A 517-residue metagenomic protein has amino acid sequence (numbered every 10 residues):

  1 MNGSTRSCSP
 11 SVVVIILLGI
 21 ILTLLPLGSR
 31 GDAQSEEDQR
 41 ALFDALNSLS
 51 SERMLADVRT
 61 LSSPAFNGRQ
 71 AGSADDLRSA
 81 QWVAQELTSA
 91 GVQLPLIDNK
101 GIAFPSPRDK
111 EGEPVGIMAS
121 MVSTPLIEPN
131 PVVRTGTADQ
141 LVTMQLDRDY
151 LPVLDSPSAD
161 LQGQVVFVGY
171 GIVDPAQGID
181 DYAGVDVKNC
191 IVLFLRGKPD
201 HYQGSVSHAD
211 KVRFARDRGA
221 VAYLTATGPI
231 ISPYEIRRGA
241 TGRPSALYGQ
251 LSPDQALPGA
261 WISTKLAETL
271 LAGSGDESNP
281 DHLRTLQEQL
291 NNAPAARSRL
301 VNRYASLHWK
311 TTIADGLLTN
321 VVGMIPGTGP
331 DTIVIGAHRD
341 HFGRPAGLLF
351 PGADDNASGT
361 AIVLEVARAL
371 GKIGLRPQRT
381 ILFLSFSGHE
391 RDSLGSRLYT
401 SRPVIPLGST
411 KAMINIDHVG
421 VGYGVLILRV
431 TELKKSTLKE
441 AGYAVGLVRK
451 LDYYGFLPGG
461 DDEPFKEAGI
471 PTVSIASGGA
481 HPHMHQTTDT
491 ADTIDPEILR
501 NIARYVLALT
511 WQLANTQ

Functional and structural regions predicted by a protein language model:
V14-L25: Bacterial N-terminal signal peptides
E37-A74, A90, L94-L96, D109 (+6 more regions): N-terminal capping segment at the start of a domain
D38-L42, Q145-I179, S252-G352, R368 (+1 more regions): Soluble metallo-hydrolase cores and metallopeptidase-like ectodomains found primarily in the secretory/periplasmic
D44, P64-I191, G197-P199, I313 (+1 more regions): Noncatalytic luminal/extracellular "stalk/propeptide" segments of secretory-pathway proteins
T143, Y248, Q255-P280, T328-P330 (+1 more regions): Metal-dependent peptidase/peptidase-like ectodomains
T143-P258, F350, R368, R449: Extracellular/luminal Protease-associated
P199-Y202, H208-F214, L317, H341-T437: Acidic/histidine-rich catalytic neighborhood of metal-dependent amide-processing enzymes
R368, K372, R379-I381, P482-Q517: His/Asp/Glu-rich mid-to-C-terminal helical/loop segments that flank catalytic regions of hydrolases
